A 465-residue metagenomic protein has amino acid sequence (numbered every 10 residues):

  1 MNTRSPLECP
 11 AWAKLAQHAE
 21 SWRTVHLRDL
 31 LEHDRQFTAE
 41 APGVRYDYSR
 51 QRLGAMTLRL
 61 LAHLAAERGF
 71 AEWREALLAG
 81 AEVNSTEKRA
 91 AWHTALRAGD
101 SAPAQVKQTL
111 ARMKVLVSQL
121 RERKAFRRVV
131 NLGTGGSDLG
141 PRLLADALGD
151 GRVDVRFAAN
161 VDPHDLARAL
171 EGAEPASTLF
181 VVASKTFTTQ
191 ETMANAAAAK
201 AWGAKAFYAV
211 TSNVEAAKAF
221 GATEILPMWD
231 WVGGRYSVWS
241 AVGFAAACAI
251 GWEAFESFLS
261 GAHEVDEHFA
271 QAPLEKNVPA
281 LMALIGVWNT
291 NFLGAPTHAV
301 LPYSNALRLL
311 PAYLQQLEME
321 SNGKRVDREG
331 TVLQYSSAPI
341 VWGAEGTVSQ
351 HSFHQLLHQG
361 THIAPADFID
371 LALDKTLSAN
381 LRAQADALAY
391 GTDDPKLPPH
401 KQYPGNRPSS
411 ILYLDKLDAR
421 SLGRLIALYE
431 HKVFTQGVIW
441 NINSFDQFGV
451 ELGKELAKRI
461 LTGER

Functional and structural regions predicted by a protein language model:
P6-K14, H18-E122, R127, R382-D394 (+2 more regions): Extended, charge-enriched "interface" segments that sit outside catalytic cores
M56, A62, G69, E264 (+2 more regions): Terminal amphipathic helices with adjacent charged low-complexity linkers/tails
A102-V129, G136, G140, L144-F157 (+15 more regions): Non-catalytic regulatory/linker segments of enzymes
V115-A272: Glycine-rich phosphate-binding loops that contact phosphosugars or nucleotide phosphates
R128-G133, F180-T186, T297-S304, I340 (+1 more regions): Short glycine-rich or small-residue beta-strand-to-loop segments that form or flank ligand, phosphate, metal/Fe-S
N195, W202-L377, L452-K458: Active-site phosphate/pyrophosphate-binding segments
R420-A427, I439: C-terminal target-recognition/interaction regions appended to catalytic cores
I439-R465: C-terminal amphipathic alpha-helical interaction region
